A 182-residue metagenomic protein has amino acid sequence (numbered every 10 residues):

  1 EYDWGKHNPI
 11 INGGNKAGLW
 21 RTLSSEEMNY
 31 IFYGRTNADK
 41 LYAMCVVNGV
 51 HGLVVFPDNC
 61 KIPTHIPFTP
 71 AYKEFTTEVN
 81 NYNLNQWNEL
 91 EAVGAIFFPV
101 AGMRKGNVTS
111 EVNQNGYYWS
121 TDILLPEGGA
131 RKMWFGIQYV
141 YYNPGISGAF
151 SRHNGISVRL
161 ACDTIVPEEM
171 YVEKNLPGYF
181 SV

Functional and structural regions predicted by a protein language model:
K6-N8, N15, R21-P167, Y171-E173 (+1 more regions): C-terminal, surface-exposed recognition/capping segments
